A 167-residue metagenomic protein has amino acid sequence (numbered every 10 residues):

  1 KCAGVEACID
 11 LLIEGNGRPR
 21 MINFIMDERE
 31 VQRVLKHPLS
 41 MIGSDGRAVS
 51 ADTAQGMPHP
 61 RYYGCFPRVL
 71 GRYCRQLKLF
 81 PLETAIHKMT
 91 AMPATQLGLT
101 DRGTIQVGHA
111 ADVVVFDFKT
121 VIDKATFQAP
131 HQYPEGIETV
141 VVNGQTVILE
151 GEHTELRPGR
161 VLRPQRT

Functional and structural regions predicted by a protein language model:
C2-T167: Active-site microenvironment of metallo-dependent hydrolases
